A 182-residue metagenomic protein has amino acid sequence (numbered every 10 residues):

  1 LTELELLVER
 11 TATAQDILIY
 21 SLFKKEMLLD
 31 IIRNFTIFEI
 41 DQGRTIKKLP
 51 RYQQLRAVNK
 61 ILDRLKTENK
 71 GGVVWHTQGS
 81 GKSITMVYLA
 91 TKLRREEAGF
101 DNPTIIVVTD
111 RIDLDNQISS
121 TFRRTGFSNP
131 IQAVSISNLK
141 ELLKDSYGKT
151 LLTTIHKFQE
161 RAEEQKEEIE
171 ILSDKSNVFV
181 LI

Functional and structural regions predicted by a protein language model:
L1-T104, D113, Q117-S128, H156 (+1 more regions): ATP-dependent helicase/translocase motor core
T2, T13, P50, N138 (+2 more regions): Serine/threonine-rich low-complexity intrinsically disordered regions
L93-R95, I136-L139, E164-I169: A generic local structural motif
V107: Conserved SAM-binding loop
I112, A133-E141, I155-E160: Conserved helicase motor
R124, S137-L151, I169-K175: Conserved motor-coupling elements within RecA-like helicase/translocase cores
P130-I131, L152: Generic structural signal for residues in well-ordered beta-strands
T150-I182: Conserved RecA-like ASCE ATPase "motif II neighborhood" in helicase/translocase motors
